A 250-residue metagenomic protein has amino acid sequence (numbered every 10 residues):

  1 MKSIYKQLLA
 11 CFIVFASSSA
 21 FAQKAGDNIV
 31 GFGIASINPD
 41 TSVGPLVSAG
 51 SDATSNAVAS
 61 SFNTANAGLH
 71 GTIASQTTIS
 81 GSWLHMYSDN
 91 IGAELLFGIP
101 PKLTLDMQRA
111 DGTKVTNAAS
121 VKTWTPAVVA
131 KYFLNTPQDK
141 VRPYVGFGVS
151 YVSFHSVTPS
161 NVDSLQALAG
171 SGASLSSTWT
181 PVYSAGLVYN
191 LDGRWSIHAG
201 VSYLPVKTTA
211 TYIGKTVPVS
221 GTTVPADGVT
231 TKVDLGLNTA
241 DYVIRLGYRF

Functional and structural regions predicted by a protein language model:
M1-G26: Cleavable N-terminal export/targeting peptides
A22-S82, D241, G247-R249: Short glycine/proline- and aromatic-enriched beta-strand/turn motifs that initiate or cap beta-hairpins
D27, S82-S160, L237-F250: Gram-negative (and chloroplast) outer-membrane scaffold detector with strong preference for beta-barrel transmembrane
V43-L69, L105-N117, S156-S174, T209-V233: Solvent-exposed loop segments that connect transmembrane elements
G71-T77, S120-T125, L175-T180, D234-N238: Short sequence motifs at beta-strands and strand-loop junctions characteristic of Gram-negative outer-membrane
V128-A130, V145-Y151, W179-L187, S202-Y203: Hydrophobic alpha-helical segments of small multi-pass membrane proteins
L168-N190: A contiguous pocket-lining binding segment that forms or flanks enzyme active sites
D192-F250: Predominantly the C-terminal beta-signal and adjacent terminal strand-loop region of outer-membrane beta-barrel
